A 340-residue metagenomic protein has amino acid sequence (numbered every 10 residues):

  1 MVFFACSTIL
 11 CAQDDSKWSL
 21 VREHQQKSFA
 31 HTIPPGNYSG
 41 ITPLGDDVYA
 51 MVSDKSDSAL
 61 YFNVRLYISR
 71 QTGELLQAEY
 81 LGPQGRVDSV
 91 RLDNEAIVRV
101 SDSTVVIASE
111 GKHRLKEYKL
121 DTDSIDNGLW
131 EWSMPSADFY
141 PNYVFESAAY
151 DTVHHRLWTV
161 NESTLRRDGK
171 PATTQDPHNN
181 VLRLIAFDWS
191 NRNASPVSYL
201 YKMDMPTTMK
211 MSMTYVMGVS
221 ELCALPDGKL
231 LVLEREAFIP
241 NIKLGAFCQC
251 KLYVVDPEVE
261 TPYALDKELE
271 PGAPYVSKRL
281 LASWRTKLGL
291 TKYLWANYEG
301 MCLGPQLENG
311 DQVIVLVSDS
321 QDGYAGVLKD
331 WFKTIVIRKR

Functional and structural regions predicted by a protein language model:
M1-K17: Bacterial Sec-dependent N-terminal signal peptides
Q13-R340: Sequence/structural signature of beta-propeller domains
